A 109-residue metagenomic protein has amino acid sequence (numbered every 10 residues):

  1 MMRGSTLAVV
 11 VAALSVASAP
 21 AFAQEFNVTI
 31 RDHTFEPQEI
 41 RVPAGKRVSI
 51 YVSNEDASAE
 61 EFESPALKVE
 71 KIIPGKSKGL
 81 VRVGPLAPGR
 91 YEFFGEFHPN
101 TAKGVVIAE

Functional and structural regions predicted by a protein language model:
M1-V9: Bacterial N-terminal signal peptides that target proteins for export
F22-G45: N-terminal edge beta-strand
N27, P74-E109: Extracellular/periplasmic metallocenter environments
Q38-I40, K68-I72: Beta-strand-rich interaction surfaces with strong enrichment in secreted/lumenal proteins
V48, S58-E60, A102-G104: Short beta-strand/loop motifs in extracellular/secreted proteins, especially within beta-sandwich accessory domains
V52-N54: Asparagine-centered strand-capping/turn motif at beta-strand->loop junctions
E60-A66: Change to "...patches in solvent-exposed regions of secreted, membrane-anchored, or virion-exposed structural
